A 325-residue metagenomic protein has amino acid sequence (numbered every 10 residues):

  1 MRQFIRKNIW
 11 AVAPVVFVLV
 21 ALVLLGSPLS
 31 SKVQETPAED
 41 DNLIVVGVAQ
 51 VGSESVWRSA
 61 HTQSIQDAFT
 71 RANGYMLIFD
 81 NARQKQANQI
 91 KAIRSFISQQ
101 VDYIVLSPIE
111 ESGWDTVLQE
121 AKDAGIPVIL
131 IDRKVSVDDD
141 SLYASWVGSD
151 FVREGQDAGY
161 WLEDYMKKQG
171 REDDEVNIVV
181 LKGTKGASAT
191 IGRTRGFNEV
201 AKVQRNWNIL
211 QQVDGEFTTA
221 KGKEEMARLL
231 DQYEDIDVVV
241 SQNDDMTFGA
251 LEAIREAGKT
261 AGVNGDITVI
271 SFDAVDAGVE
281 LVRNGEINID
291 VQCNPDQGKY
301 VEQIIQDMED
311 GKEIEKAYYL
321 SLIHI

Functional and structural regions predicted by a protein language model:
M1-V45, T70-R71, Q119-I126: Short, low-complexity disordered leader/linker segments with a strong preference for bacterial N-terminal type II
A11-P14, L25-I44, V180-K185, V200-A201 (+1 more regions): Hinge/cleft segment of the Venus flytrap/periplasmic-binding protein
V45-A72, L77-K91, S95, Q99-V101 (+5 more regions): Extracytoplasmic "Venus flytrap"
W57-R71, Y75, E154-W161, S188-W207 (+3 more regions): Short, solvent-exposed amphipathic alpha-helices that sit in or adjacent to ligand/effector-binding or catalytic
F79-N81, V137-D164, V180, Q212 (+1 more regions): Short beta-strand elements at the ligand-binding edges of bilobed clamshell
Q89, W146-E175, K221-K223, A274-G278 (+1 more regions): Hydrophobic alpha-helical segments within soluble ligand-binding/sensing domains
L106-D123, F197, Q211-E280: Hydrophobic alpha-helical
T116-R153, N177, V275-L281: Flexible loop/hinge segments that line or gate small-molecule binding clefts
